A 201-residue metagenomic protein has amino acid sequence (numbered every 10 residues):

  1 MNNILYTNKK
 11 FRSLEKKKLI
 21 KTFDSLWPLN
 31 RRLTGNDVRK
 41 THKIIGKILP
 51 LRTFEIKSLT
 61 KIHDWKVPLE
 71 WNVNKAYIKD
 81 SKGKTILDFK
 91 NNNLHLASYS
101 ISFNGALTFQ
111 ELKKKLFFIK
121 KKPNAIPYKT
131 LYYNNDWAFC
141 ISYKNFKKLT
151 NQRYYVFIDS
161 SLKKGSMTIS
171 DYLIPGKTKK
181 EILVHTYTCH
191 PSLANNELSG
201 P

Functional and structural regions predicted by a protein language model:
M1-P201: N-terminal hydrophobic/helix-forming segments and targeting peptides
